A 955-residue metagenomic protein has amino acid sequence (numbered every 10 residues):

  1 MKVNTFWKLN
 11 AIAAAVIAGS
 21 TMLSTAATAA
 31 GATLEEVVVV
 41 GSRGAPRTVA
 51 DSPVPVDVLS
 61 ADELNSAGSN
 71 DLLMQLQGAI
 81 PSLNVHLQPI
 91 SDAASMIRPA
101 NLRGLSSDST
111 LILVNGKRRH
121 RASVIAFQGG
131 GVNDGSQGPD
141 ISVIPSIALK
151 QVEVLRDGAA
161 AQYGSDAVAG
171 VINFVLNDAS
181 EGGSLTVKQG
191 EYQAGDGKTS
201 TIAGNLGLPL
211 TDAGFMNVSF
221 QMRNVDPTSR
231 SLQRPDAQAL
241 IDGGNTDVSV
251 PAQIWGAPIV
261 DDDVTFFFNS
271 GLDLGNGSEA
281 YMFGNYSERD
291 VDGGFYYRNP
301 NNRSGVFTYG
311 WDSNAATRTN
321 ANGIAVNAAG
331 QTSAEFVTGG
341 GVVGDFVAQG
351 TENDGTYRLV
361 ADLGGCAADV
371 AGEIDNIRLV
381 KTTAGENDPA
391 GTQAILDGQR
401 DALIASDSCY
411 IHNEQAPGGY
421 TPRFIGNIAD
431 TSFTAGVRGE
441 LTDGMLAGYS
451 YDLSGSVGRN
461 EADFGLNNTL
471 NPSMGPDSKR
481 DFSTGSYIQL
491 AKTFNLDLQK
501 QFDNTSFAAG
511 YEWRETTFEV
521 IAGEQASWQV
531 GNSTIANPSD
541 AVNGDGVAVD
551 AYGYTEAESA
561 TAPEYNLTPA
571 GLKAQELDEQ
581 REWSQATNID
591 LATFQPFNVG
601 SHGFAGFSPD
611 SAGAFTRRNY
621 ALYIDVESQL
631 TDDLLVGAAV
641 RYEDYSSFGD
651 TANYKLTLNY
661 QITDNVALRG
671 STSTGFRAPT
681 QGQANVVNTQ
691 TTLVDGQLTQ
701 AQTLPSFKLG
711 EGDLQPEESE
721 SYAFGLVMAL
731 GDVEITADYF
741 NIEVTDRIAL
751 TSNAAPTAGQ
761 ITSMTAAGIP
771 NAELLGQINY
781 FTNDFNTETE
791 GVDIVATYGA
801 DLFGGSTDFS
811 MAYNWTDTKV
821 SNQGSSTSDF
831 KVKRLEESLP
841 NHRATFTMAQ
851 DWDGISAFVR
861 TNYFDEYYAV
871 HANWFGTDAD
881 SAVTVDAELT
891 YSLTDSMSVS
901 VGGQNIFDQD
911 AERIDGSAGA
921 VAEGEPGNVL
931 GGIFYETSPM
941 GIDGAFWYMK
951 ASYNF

Functional and structural regions predicted by a protein language model:
E36-A67, A94, S123-D134, G183: N-terminal periplasmic "start-of-domain" segments of outer-membrane beta-barrel proteins
P46, Q77-A122: Extracytoplasmic beta-strand/coil segments of soluble accessory domains associated with Gram-negative outer-membrane
L72-Q75, A79, A100, L113 (+3 more regions): N-terminal periplasmic accessory domains that precede and gate Gram-negative outer-membrane beta-barrel machines
R119, D134-T186, S229: A beta-strand signature from Gram-negative outer-membrane beta-barrel systems, especially the internal plug domain
A122, V744-D746, Y863-A869, T890-F955: C-terminal beta-signal and adjacent terminal beta-strands/loops of Gram-negative outer-membrane beta-barrel proteins
A194-G418, P422-L441, S892: Transmembrane beta-barrel wall of Gram-negative outer-membrane proteins
F607, S611-N619, N665, G675-D738 (+6 more regions): Outer-membrane beta-barrel signature, preferentially recognizing the C-terminal barrel domain of Gram-negative
F740-A872, K950: Gram-negative outer-membrane beta-barrel transporters
